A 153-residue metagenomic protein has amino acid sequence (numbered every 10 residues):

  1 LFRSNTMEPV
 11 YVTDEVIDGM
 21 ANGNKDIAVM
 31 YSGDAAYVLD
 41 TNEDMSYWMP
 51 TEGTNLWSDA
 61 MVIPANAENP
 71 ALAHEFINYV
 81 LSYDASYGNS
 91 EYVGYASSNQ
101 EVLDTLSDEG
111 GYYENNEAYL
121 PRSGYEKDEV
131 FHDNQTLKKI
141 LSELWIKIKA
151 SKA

Functional and structural regions predicted by a protein language model:
F2-W48: Ligand-binding pocket segment of bilobal, Venus flytrap-like solute-binding proteins
R3, M7, A21, K25 (+5 more regions): Sec-exported extracytoplasmic/periplasmic mature domains
Y11, E15, G19-N24, V62 (+5 more regions): Extracytoplasmic/secreted proteins, especially bacterial periplasmic and envelope-associated proteins
Y31-G33, P50-T51, N66, Y79: Active-site-proximal beta-strand/loop segments in catalytic clefts of secreted hydrolases
D44-S58: Extended hydrophobic/aromatic segments used for targeting, binding, or gating
N55, P64-Y125: Mature extracytoplasmic/periplasmic domains
L120-A153: Conserved C-terminal helix/tail region of periplasmic/extracytoplasmic solute-binding proteins
